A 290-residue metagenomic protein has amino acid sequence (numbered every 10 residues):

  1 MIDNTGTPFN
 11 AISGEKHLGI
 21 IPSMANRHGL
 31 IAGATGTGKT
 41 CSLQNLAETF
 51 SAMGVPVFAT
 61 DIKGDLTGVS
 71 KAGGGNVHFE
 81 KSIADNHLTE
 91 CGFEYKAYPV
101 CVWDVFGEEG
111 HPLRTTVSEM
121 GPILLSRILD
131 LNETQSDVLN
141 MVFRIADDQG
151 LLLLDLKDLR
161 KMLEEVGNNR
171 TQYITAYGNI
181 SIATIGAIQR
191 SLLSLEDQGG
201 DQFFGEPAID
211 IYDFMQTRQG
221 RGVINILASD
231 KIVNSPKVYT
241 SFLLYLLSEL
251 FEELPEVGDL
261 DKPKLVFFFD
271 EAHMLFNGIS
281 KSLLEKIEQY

Functional and structural regions predicted by a protein language model:
M1-L18: N-terminal pre-Walker A segment at the start of P-loop NTPase domains
K16, M24-G29, R221-N225: Pre-Walker A (Motif I) flank of P-loop NTPase domains
L18, V57-F58: P-loop NTPase motor core of the ASCE superfamily
I20-S23, F268: Short conserved beta-strand segments at catalytic cores or DNA/RNA-binding microdomains of nucleic-acid binding
I31, T35: The conserved Walker
K39: Conserved lysine of the Walker
A47-V57, G64-V77, K81-Y290: P-loop NTPase motor domains
